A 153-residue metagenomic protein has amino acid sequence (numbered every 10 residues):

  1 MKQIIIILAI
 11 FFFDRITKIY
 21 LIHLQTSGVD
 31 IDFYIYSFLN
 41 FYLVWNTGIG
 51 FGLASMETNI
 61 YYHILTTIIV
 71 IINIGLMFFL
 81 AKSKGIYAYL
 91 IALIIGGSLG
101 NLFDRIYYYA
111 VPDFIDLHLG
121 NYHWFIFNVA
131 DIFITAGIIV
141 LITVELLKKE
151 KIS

Functional and structural regions predicted by a protein language model:
M1-S153: Alpha-helical transmembrane bundles and membrane-interface segments of multipass inner-membrane proteins
